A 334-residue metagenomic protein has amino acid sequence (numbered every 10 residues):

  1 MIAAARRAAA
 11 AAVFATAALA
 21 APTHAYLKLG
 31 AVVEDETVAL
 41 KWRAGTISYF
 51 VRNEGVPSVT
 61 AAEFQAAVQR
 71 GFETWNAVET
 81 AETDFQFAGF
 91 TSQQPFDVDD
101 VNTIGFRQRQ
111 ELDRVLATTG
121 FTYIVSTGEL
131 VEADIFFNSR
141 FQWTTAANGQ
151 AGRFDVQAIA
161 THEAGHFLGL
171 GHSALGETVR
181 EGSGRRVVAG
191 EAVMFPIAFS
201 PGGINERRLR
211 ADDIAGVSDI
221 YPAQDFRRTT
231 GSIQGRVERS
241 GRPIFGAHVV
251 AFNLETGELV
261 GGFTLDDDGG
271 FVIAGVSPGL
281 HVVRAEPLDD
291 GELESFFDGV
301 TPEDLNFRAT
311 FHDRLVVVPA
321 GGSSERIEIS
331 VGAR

Functional and structural regions predicted by a protein language model:
M1-A12: Bacterial N-terminal signal peptides that target proteins for export
A11-V13, A320-G321: Intrinsic disorder/low-complexity segments
F14-P22: Hydrophobic h-region of N-terminal signal peptides that target proteins for export in Gram-negative bacteria
A21-R334: Zinc-dependent metalloendopeptidases
